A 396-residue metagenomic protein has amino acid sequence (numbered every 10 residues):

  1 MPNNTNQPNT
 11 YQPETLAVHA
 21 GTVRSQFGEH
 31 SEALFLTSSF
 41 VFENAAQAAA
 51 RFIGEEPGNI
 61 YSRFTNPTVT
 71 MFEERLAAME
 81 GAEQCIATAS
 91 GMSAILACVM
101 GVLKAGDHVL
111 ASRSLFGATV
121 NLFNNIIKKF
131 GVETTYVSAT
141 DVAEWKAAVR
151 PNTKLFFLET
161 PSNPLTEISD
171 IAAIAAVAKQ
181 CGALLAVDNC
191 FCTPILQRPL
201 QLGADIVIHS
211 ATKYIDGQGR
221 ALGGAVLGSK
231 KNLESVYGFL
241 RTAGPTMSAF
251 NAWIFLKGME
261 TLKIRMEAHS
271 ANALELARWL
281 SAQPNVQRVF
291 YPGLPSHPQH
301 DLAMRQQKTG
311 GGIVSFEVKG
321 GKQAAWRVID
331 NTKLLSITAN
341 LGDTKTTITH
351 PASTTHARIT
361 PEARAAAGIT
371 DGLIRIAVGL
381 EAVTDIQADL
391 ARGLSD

Functional and structural regions predicted by a protein language model:
P2, N124-N125, E133, A147 (+3 more regions): PLP-dependent enzyme catalytic core of the Aspartate aminotransferase-like
P2-N66, E74: N-terminal "arm"/small-domain region of PLP-dependent enzymes with the aminotransferase-like
N9-E14, A20-G21, P67, L227 (+3 more regions): Positively charged, small/polar-rich N-terminal and surface patches that mediate targeting and assembly and bind
A17-V23, Q84-N285, F290: Conserved PLP-enzyme active-site core in the AAT-like
T22, L36-F42, F191, K213 (+6 more regions): Glycine-rich beta-alpha junction loops
N44-S93, A118-N125: Conserved N-terminal alpha-helix of the aminotransferase class I/II PLP-enzyme fold
M79, L280-P284, T332: Acidic-histidine catalytic/liganding microenvironments
R288-I374, V378: Conserved C-terminal alpha-helix-loop-beta "cap" of PLP-dependent enzymes that closes/shapes the active-site mouth
